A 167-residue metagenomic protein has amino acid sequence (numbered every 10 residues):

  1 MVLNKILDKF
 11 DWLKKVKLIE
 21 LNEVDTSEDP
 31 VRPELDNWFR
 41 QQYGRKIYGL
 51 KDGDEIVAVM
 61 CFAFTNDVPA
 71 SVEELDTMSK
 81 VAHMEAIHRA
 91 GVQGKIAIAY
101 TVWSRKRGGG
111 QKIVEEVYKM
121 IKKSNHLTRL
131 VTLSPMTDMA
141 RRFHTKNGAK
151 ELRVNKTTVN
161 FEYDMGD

Functional and structural regions predicted by a protein language model:
M1-Y43, I47-G49, I56: Short amphipathic alpha-helix that is part of the acyltransferase structural core
G49, E55-T65, I98: Conserved beta-strand in the GNAT
L50-G53, Y163-G166: Active-site beta-strand termini and strand-to-loop segments that position acidic
A63-A97: Conserved acyl-donor/pantetheine-binding loop and adjacent beta-alpha core of acyl/acetyltransferases and related
A97, K123-M136: Conserved GNAT acetyl-CoA-binding A-motif
W103-S104, V131-R142, N155-N160: Conserved beta-strand-loop-alpha-helix junction that forms the acyl-donor binding cleft
S104-K123: Conserved acetyl-CoA-binding loop-helix of GNAT-fold acetyltransferases
T145-N155: Conserved acetyl-CoA-binding loop of GNAT-fold acetyltransferases
